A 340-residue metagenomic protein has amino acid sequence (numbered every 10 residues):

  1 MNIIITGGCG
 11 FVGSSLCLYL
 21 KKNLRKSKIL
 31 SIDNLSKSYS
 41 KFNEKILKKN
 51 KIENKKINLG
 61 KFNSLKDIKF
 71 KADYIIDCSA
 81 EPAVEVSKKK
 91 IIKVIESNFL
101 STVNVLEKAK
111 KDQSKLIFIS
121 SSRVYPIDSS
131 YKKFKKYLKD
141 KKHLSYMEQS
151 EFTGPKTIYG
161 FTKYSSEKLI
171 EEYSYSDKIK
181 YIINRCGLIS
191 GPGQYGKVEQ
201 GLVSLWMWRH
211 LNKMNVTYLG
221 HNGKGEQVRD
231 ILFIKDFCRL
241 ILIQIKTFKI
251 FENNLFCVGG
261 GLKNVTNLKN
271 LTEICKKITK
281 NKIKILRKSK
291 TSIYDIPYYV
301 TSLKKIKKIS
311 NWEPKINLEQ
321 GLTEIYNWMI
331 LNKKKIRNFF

Functional and structural regions predicted by a protein language model:
M1-G187, N332: N-terminal Rossmann-like NAD(P)+-binding domain of SDR-like oxidoreductases, especially those catalyzing
C17-Y19, I57, L211-F340: C-terminal substrate-binding subdomain of Rossmann-fold SDR/epimerase-dehydratase oxidoreductases
S36, I76, A83, I91 (+7 more regions): Generic anion/oxyanion-binding catalytic loop in active/binding sites
S40-E44, E167, S204, V265-K269 (+1 more regions): Short, surface-exposed alpha-helical segments at coil->helix boundaries
S64, K93, L100, L202 (+2 more regions): Residue-level recognition of oxygen-bearing side chains
K89-K90, G193-V198, P297: Short, solvent-exposed loop/turn segments at secondary-structure boundaries
S130-L144, I158, Y164, K168-I245 (+1 more regions): NAD(P)-dependent short-chain dehydrogenase/reductase
